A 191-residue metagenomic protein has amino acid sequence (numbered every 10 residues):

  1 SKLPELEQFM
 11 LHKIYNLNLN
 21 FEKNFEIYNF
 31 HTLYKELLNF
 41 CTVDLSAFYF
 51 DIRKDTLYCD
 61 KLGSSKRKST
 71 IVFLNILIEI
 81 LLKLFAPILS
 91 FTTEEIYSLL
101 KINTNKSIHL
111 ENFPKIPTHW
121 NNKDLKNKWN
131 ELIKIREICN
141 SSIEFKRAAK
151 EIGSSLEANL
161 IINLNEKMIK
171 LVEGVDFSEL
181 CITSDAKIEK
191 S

Functional and structural regions predicted by a protein language model:
S1-E22, F50-S142, S155-L164: Acidic, turn-prone loop/beta-hairpin segments
F25-T32: Short helix-adjacent coil turns
Y34, L38-N39: Aromatic-lined ligand-binding clefts that engage carbohydrates, nucleic acids, or primary amines
T42: Conserved oxyanion/phosphate-binding beta-strand-loop segments in alpha/beta enzyme cores
E144-E151: Active-site phosphate-binding and catalytic loops of NTP-dependent enzymes
A149, E157-S191: A broadly conserved sequence feature marking short terminus-proximal activation segments in nucleic acid-centric
